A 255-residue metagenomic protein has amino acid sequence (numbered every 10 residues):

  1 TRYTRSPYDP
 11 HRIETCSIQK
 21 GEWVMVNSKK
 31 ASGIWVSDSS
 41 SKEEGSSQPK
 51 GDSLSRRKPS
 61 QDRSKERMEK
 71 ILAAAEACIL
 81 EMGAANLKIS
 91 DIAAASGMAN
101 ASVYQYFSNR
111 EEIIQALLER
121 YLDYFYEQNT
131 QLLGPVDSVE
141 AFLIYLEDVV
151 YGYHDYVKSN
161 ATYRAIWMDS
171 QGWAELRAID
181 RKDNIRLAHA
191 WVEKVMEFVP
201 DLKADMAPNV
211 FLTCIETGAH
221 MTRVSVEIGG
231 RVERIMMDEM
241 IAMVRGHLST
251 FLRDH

Functional and structural regions predicted by a protein language model:
T4-P7, I13-M82, D91, A95: Basic, helix-initiating cap at the start of DNA-binding domains
K70, C78-E112, A116: Helix-turn-helix
I71-I79, Y121, F125, Y153 (+1 more regions): Short hydrophobic clusters on alpha-helical segments that form packing/core surfaces in small helical domains
I114-Y121, Q128, D183, L187: Alpha-helical DNA-contacting segments of helix-turn-helix folds
A116, T130-K158, C214: Hydrophobic alpha-helical connector segments
N129-D137, R164-Q171, T222-G229: Secondary-structure edge/capping motif, primarily at the C-terminal ends of alpha-helices and the immediately following
V139-I144, S159-H189: Short secondary-structure transition hinges
E197-V244, H255: Hydrophobic/aromatic-rich alpha-helical bundle segments in the mid-to-C-terminal region
